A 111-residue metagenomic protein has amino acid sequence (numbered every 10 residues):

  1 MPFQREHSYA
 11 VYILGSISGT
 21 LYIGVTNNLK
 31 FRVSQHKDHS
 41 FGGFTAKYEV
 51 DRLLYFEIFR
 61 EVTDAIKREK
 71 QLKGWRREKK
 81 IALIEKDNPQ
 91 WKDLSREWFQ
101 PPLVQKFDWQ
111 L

Functional and structural regions predicted by a protein language model:
M1-F41, A46-F56, I66-K67, D87-P89 (+1 more regions): GIY-YIG nuclease catalytic motif and its immediate N-terminal context
L29-K30, E61-T63, R77: Residues at or immediately preceding the N-termini of alpha-helices
I58-K73: Mid-chain, well-packed structural core segment of small domains
K70-L83: Short arginine-rich
